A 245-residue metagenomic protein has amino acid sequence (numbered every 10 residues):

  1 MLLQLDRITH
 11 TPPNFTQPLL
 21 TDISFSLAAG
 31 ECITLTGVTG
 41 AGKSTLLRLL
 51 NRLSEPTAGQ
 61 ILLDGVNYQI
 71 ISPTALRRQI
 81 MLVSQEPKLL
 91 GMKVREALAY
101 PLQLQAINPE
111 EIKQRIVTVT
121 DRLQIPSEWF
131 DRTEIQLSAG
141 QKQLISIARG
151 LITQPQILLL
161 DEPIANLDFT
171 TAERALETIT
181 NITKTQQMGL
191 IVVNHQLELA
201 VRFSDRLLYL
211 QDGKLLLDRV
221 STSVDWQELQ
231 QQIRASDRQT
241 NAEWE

Functional and structural regions predicted by a protein language model:
M1-L5, T9-D22: A short, flexible loop at the N-terminus of ABC-type nucleotide-binding domains that lies
N51: Helix-to-loop junction immediately C-terminal to a conserved catalytic motif
E111-E128: Conserved ABC ATPase "signature" region
T133-L137, Q141: Conserved ABC ATPase signature
L158-D161: Catalytic Walker B motif of ABC-type/P-loop ATPase nucleotide-binding domains
N194-H195: H-loop/switch region of ABC-family ATPase nucleotide-binding domains
K214-R238: Conserved beta-strand-loop-alpha-helix hinge in the C-terminal portion of ABC ATPase nucleotide-binding domains
